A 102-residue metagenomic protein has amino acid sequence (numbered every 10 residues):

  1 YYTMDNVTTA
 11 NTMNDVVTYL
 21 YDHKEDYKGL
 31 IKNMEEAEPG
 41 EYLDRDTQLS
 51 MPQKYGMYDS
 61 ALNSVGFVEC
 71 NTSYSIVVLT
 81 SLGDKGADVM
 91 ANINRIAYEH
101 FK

Functional and structural regions predicted by a protein language model:
Y1-K102: Penicillin-recognizing serine hydrolase domain
